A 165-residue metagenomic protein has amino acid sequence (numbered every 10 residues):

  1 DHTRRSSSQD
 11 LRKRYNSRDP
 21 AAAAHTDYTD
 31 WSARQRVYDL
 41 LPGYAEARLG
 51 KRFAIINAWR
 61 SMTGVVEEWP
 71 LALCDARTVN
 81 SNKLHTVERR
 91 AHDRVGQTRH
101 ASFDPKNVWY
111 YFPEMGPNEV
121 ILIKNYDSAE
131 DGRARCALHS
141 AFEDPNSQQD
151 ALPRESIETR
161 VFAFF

Functional and structural regions predicted by a protein language model:
D1-Y110: Non-heme Fe(II) oxygenase catalytic core, chiefly the N-lobe of the double-stranded beta-helix
T98-F165: Catalytic core of Fe(II)/2-oxoglutarate
